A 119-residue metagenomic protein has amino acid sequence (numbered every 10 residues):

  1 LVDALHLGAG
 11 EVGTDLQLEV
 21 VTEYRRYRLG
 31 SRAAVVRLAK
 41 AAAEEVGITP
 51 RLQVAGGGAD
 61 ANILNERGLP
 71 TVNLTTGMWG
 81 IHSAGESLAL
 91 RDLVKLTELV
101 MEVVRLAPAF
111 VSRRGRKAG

Functional and structural regions predicted by a protein language model:
L1-G119: Metal-dependent amide/peptide-bond hydrolase catalytic core, centered on the "pita-bread" metallohydrolase fold
